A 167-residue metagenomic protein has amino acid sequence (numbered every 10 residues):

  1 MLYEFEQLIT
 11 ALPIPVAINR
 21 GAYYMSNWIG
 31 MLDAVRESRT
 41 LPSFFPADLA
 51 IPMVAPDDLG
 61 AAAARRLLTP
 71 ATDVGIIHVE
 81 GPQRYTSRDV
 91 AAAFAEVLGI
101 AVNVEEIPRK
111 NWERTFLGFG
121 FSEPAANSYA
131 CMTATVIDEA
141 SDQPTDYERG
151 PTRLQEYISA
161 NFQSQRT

Functional and structural regions predicted by a protein language model:
M1-N103, R114-F119, P124: Oxidoreductase cofactor-interface core, primarily capturing Rossmann-like NAD(P)-dependent enzymes
E106: NAD(P)-dinucleotide binding in Rossmann-like oxidoreductases
R109-T167: A hydrophobic C-terminal alpha-helical subdomain
